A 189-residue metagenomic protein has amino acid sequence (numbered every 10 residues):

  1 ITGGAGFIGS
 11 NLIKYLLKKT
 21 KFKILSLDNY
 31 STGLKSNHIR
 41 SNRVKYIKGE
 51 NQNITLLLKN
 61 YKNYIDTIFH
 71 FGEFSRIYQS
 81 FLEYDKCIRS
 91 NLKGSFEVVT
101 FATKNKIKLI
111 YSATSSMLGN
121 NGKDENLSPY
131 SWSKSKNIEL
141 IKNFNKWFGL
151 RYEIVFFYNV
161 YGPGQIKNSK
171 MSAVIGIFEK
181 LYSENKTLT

Functional and structural regions predicted by a protein language model:
I1-V160: N-terminal Rossmann-like NAD(P)+-binding domain of SDR-like oxidoreductases, especially those catalyzing
T67, A173-I177: Generic alpha-helical secondary structure signal
S80, Y152, F156-K167, I177-T189: A conserved pocket-lining segment of Rossmann-fold NAD(P)-dependent short-chain dehydrogenase/reductase
S90, P163-S172: Substrate-binding strand-loop-helix patch in Rossmann-like NAD(P)-dependent oxidoreductase/epimerase domains
T114, V174, K186: Glycine/small-residue-rich pyrophosphate-binding loop that anchors the diphosphate of NDP-sugar donors
